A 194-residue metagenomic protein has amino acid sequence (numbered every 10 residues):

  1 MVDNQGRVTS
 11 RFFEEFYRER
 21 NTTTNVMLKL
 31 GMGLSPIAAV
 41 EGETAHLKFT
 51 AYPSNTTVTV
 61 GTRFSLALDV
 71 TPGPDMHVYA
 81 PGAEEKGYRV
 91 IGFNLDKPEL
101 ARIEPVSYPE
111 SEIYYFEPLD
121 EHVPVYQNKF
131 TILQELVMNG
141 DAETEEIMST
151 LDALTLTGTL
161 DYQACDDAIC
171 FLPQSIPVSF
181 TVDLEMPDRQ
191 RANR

Functional and structural regions predicted by a protein language model:
M1-E14: A short, hydrophobic beta-strand/beta-hairpin element that forms part of a small beta-sheet core
T23-R194: Extracellular/lumen-exposed scaffold segments
